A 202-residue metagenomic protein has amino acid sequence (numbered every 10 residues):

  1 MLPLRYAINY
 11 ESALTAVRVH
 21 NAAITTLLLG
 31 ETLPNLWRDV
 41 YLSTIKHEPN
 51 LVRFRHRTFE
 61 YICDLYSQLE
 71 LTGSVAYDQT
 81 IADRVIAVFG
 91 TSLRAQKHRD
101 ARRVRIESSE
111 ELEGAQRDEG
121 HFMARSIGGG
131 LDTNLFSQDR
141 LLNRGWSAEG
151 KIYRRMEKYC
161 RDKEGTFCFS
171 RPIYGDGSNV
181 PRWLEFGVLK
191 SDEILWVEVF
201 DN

Functional and structural regions predicted by a protein language model:
M1-Y77: Low-complexity, glycine/serine/proline-rich disordered segments that function as export/translocation leaders
R53-N202: Domain-level detector of nuclease and nuclease-like folds in predominantly extracellular/periplasmic contexts
